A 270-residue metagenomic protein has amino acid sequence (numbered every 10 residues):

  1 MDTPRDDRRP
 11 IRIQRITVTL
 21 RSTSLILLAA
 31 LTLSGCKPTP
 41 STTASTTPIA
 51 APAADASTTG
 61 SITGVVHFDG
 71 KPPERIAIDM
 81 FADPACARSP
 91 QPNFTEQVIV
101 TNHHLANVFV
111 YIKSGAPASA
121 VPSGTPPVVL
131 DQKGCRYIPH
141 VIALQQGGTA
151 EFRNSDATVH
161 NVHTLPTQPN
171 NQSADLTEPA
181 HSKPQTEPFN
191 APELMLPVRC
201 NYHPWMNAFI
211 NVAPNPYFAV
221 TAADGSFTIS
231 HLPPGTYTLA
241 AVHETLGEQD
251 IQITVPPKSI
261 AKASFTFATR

Functional and structural regions predicted by a protein language model:
R9-Q14, G35, P197: Generic N-terminal leader/processing signal
I11-L25: Bacterial N-terminal signal peptides that target proteins for export
T23-S34: Bacterial N-terminal signal peptides
C36-R270: Extracytoplasmic copper-binding redox domains, predominantly the cupredoxin/blue-copper superfamily
